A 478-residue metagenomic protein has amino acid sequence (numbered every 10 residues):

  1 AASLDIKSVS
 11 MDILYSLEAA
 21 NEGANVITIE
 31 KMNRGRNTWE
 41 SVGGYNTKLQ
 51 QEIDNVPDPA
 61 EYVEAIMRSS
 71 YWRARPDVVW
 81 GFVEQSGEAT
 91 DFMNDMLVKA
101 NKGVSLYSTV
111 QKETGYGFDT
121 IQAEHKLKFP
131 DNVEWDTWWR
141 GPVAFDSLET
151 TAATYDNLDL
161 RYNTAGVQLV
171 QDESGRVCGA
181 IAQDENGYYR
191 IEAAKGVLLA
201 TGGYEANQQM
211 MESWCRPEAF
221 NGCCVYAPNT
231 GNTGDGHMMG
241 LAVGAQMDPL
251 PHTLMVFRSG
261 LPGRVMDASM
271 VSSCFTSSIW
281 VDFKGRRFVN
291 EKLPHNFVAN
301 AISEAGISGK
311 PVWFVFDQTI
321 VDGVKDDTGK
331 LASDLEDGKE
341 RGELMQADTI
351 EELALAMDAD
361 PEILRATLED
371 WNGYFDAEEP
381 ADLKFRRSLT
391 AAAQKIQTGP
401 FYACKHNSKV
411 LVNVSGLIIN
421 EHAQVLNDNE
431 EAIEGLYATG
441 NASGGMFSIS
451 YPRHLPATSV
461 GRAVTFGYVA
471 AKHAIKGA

Functional and structural regions predicted by a protein language model:
A1-T28, A471-I475: N-terminal Rossmann-like FAD-binding beta1-loop-alpha1 element of flavoenzymes
A20-V42: Glycine-rich FAD pyrophosphate-binding loop
E40-M67: N-terminal glycine-rich dinucleotide-binding loop that anchors FAD/FMN and/or NAD(P) in oxidoreductases
D58-D119, M345-L364, D370: Rossmann-like flavin
E84-Y188, Q208-Q209, R258-G260, F375-Q397: Conserved redox-cofactor binding core of oxidoreductases
Q168, I363-S450: A glycine-rich dinucleotide-binding beta-alpha-beta segment and adjacent secondary-structure elements that constitute
D184-Y188, E192-G260, V460-V469: Glycine-rich loop(s) and the adjacent beta-strand/alpha-helix scaffold that form part
H237-A359, I363: An anion/pyrophosphate-binding glycine-rich loop and adjacent beta-alpha core in soluble alpha-beta enzymes
